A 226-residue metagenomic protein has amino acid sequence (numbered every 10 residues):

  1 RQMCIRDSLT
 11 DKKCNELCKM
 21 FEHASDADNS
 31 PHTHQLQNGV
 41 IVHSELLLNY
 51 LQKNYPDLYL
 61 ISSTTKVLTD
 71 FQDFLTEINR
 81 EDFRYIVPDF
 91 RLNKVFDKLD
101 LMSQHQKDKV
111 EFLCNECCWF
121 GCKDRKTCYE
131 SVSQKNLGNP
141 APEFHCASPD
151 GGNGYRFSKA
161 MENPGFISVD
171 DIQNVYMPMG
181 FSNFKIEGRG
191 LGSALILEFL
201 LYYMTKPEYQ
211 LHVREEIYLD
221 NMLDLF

Functional and structural regions predicted by a protein language model:
R1-E77, F83-F226: Active-site pocket-lining/capping segments in soluble small-molecule metabolic enzymes
